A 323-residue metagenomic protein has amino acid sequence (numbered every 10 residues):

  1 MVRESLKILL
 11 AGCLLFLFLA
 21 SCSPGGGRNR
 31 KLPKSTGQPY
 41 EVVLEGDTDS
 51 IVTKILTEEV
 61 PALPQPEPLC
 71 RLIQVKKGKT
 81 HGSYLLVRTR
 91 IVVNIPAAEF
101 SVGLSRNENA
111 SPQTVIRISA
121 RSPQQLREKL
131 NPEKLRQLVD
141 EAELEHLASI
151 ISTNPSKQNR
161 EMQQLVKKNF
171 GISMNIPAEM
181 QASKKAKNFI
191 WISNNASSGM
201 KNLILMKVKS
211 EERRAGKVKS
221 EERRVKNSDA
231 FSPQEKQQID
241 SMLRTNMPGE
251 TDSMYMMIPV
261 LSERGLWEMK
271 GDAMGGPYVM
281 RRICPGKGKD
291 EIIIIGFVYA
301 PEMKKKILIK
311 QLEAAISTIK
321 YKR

Functional and structural regions predicted by a protein language model:
M1-L10: Bacterial N-terminal signal peptides that target proteins for export
L19-S21: C-terminal motif of bacterial Sec signal peptides marking the signal peptidase cleavage site
G26-R30, E41-D47, P177-S241, K270: Secretory pathway targeting signatures of secreted, lumenal, and periplasmic proteins
G27-Q113: Start-of-domain marker
Y40-L44, R106-Q163: Long, acidic/polar, low-complexity amphipathic helices and coiled-coil-like
G78-A120, Q124-Q125, A230-K289, M303-K304 (+1 more regions): Signature of long, low-cysteine stretches enriched in small and polar/charged residues
L126-T153, M180, D290-R323: Surface-exposed amphipathic alpha-helical segments
R160-S173, I307: Short aromatic-glycine motifs in intrinsically disordered, low-complexity regions
